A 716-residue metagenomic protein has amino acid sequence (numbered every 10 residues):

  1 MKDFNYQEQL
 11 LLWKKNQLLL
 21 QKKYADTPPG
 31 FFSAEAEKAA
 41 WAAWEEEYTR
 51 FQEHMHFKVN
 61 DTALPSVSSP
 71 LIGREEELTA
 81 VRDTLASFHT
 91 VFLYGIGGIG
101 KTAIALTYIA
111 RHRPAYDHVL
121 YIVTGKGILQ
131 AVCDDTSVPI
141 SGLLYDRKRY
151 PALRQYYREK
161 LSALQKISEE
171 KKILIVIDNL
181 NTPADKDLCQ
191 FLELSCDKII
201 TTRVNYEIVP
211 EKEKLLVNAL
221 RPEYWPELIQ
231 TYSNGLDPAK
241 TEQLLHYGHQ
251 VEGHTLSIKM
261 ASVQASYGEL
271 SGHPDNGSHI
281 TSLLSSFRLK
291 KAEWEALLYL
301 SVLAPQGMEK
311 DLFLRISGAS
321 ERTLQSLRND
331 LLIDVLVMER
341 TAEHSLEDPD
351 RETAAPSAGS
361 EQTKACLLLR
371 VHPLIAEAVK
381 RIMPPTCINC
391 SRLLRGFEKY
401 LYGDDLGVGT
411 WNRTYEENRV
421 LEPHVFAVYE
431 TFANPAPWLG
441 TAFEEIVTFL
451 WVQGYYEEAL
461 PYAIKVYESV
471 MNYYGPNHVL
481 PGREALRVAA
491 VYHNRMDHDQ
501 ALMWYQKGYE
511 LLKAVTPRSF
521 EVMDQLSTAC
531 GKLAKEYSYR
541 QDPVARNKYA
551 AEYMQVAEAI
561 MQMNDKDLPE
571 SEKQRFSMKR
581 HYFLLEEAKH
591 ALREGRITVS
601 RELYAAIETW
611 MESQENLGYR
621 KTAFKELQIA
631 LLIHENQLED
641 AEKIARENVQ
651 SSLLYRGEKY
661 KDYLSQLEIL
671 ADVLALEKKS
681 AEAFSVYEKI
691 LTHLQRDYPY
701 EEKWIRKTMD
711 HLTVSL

Functional and structural regions predicted by a protein language model:
V67-I72, E76-E170: Post-nucleotide-binding-loop coupling segment downstream of the phosphate-binding loop, primarily in RecA-like P-loop
R74, A103-I104, D134-D135, F191-M260 (+2 more regions): Alpha-helical sensor/transducer elements of the RecA-like P-loop NTPase core
L106, T241-L244, K259-V263, T281-P384 (+1 more regions): C-terminal boundary/linker of central alpha/beta nucleotide-binding cores
L164-A184: Conserved P-loop NTPase "ATPase switch" module shared by AAA+ and STAND
R392-P476, V491, W504: Extended alpha-helical scaffolding segments used for macromolecular assembly and cargo binding
Y415, A433-P437, Y474-G482, T516-D524 (+4 more regions): Helix N-cap/loop-to-helix boundary motif
